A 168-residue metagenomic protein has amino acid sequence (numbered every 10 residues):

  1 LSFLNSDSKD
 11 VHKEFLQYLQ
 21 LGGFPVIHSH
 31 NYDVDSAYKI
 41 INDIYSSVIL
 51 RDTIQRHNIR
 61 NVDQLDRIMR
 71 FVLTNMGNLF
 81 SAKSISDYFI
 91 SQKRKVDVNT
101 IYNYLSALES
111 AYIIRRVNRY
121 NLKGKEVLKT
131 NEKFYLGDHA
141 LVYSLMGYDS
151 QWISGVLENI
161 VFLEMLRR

Functional and structural regions predicted by a protein language model:
S2-I44: Amphipathic alpha-helical "lid/sensor" segments that cap RecA-like P-loop NTPase cores
S29-R168: Accessory nucleic acid-recognition modules appended to NTPase machines
